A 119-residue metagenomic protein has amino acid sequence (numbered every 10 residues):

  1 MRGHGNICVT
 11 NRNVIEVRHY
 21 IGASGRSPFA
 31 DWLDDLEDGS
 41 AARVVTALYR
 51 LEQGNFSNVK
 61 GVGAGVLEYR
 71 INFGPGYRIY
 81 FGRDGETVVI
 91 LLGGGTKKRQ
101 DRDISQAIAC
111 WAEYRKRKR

Functional and structural regions predicted by a protein language model:
M1-G76, G85-V89, T96-R119: Basic, Lys/Arg-enriched alpha-helical interface segments
